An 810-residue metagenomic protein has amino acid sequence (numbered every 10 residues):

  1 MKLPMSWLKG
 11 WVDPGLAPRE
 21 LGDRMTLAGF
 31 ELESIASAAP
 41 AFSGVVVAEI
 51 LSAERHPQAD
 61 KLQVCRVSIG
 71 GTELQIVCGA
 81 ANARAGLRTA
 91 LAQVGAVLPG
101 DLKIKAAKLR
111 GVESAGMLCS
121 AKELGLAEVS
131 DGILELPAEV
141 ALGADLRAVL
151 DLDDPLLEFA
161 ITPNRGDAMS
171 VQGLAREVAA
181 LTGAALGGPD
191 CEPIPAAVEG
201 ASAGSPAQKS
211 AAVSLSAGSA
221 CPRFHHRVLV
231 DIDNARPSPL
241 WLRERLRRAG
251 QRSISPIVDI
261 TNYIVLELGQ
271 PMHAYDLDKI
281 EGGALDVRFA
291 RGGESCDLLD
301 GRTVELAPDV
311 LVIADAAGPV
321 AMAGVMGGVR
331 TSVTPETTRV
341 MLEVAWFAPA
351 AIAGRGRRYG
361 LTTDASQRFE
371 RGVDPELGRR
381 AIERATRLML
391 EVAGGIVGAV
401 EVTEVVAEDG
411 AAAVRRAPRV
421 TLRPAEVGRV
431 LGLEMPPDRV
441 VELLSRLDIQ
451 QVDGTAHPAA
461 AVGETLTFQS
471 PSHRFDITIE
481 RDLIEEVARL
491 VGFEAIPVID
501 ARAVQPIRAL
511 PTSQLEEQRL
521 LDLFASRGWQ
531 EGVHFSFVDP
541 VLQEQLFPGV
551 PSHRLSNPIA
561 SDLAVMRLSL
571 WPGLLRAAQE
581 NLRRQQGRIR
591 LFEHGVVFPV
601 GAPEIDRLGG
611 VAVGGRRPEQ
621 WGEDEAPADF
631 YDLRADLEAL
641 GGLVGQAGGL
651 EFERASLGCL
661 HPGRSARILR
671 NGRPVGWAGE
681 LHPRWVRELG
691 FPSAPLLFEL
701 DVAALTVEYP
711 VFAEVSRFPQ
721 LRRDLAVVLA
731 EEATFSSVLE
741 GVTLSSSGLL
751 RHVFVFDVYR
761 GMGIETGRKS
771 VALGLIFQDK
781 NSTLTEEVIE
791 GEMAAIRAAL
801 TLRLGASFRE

Functional and structural regions predicted by a protein language model:
M1-P206, M341, R357-G360, D364 (+4 more regions): Phosphate-backbone binding interfaces of nucleic-acid-interacting proteins
K2-L8, D154-T162, P222-V230, D364-G372 (+8 more regions): Short, hydrophobic beta-strand segments
P4-M5, D23, Q63, T182 (+2 more regions): Glycine/proline-enriched, intrinsically flexible loops and inter-domain linkers
E20, L27, R446-I449, T467 (+3 more regions): A carboxyl-terminal module marker
V47-V77, G143, R243-E244, T261-R330: Conserved mixed alpha/beta core segments that line enzyme active sites in large multi-domain catalysts
R110-E123, S130-E135, L146-D151, P155 (+3 more regions): Mobile "lid/hinge" segments at catalytic clefts and subdomain interfaces of large enzymes
T182-S216, V392-V427, L433-E434, L483: Terminal amphipathic helices with adjacent charged low-complexity linkers/tails
V420-I589, R723, I776-Q778, V788-E810: Extended, well-folded interaction surfaces typified by the phenylalanyl-tRNA synthetase beta subunit core
